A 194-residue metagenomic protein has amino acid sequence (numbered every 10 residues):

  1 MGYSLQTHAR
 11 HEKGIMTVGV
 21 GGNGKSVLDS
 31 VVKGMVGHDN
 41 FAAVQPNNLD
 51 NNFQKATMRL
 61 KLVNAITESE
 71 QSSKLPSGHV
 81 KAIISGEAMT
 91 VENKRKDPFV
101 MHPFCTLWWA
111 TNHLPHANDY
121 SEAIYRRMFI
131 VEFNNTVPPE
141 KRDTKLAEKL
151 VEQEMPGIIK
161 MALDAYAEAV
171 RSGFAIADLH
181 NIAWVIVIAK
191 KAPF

Functional and structural regions predicted by a protein language model:
G2-F194: Feature primarily recognizes SF3-like P-loop helicase cores of small DNA viruses
